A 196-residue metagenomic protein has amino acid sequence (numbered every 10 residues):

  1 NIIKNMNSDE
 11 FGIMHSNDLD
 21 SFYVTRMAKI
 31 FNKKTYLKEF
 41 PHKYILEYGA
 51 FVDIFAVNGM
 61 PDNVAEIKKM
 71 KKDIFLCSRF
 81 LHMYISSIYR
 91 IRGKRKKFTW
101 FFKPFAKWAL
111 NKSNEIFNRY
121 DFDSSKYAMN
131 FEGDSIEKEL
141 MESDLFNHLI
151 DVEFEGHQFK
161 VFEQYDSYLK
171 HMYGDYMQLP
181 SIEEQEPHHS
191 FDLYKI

Functional and structural regions predicted by a protein language model:
I3-D62, H82, S86-Y89, T99-G174 (+1 more regions): Conserved catalytic core of two-metal-ion nucleotidyltransferases
G49, K69-M70: An acidic, glycine-rich, mixed-charge low-complexity segment common to nucleic-acid enzymes
V64-E66: Short, charged, solvent-exposed linker or helix-capping segments at domain edges/interfaces that act as flexible hinges
D73: Short, His- and charge-rich active-site/binding loops that engage polyanionic ligands
C77: Helical lid/core segments from catalytic subdomains that handle acyl or acyl-like groups
